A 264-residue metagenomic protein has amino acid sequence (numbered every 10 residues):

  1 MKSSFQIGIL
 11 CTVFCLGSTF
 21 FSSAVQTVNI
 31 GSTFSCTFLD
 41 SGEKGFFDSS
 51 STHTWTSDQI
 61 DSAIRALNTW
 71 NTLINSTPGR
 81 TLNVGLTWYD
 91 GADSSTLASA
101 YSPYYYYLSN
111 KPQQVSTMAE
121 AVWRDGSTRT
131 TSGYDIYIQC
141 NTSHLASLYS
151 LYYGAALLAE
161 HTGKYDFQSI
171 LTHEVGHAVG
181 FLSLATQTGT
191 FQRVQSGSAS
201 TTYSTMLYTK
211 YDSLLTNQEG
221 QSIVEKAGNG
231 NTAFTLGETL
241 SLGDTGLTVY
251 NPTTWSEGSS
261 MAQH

Functional and structural regions predicted by a protein language model:
M1-I9: Bacterial N-terminal signal peptides that target proteins for export
G8-T19: Bacterial N-terminal signal peptides
F20-A24: Sec/Tat signal peptide C-region and signal peptidase I cleavage site
V25-T172, A178-H264: Extracellular zinc-dependent metalloprotease catalytic-domain scaffold
